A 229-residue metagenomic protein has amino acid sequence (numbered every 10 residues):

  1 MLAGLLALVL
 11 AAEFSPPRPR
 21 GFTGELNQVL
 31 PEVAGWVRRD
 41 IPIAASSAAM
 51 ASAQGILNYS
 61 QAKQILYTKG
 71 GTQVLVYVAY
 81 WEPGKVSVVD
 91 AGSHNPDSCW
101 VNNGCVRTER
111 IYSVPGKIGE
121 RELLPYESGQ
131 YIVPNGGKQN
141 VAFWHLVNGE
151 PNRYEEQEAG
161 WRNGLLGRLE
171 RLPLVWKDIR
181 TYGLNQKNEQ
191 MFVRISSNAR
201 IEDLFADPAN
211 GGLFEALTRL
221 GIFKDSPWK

Functional and structural regions predicted by a protein language model:
L2-G136, L213-K229: N-terminal "mature-domain start" segment
G4-L8, R110-K229: A short, solvent-exposed beta-edge/loop patch
